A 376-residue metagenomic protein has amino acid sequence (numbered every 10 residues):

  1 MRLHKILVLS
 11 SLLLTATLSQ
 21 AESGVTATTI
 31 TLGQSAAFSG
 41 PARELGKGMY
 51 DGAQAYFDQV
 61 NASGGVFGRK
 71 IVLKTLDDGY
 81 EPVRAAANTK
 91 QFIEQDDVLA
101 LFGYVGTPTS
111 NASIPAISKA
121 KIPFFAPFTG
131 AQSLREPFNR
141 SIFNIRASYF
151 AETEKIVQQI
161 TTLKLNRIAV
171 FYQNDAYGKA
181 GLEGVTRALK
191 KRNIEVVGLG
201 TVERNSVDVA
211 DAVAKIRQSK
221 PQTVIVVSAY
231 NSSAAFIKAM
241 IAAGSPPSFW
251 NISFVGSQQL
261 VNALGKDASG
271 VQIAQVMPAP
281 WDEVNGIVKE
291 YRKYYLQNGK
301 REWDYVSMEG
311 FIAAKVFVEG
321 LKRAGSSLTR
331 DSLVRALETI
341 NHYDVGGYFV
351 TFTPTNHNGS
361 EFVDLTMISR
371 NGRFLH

Functional and structural regions predicted by a protein language model:
M1-T31: Short, low-complexity disordered leader/linker segments with a strong preference for bacterial N-terminal type II
A21-Q34, S63-I71, T161-N166: Immediate post-signal peptide segment of exported/extracytoplasmic ligand-binding proteins
G24-Q54, L76-V83, V105-P108, F171-K179 (+3 more regions): Extracytoplasmic "Venus flytrap"
T29-T31, E44-D51, Q59-S133, V202-V209 (+2 more regions): Beta-alpha junction/loop-to-helix N-cap segments that form part of ligand/metal-binding clefts
A87, A131-S133, R140-G244, P280-E290: Extracellular/periplasmic Venus flytrap/periplasmic-binding protein
F92-V105, F125-P127, A169-Y172, K220-A229 (+3 more regions): Periplasmic-binding protein-like
I237-G310, I368, G372-L375: Extracellular/periplasmic periplasmic-binding protein-like sensory domains
Q297-S307, V318-F374: Segments of small-molecule ligand-sensing domains
